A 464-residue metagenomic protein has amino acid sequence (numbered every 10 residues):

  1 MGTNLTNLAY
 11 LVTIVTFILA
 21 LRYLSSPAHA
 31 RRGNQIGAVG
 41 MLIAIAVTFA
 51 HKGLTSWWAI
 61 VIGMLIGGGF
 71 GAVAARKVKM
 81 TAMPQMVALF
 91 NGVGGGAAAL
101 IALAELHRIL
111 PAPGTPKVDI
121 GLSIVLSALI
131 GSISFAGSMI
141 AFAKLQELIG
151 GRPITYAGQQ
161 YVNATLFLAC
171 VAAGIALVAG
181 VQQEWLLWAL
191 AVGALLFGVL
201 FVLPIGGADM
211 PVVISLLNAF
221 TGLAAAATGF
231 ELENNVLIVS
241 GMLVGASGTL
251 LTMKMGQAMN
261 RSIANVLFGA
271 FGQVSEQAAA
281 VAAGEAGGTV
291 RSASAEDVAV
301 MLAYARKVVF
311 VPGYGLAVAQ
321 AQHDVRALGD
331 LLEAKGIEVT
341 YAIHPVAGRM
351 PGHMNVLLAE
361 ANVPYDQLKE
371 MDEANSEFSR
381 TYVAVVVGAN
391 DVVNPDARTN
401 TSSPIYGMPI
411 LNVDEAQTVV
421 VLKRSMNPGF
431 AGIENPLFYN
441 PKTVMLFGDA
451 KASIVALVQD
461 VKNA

Functional and structural regions predicted by a protein language model:
M1-I14, H51-G69, I120-F135, V181-G193: Structural signature of hydrophobic alpha-helical transmembrane segments
T16-R31, G68-V87, S138-P153, F197-M210 (+1 more regions): C-terminal ends of transmembrane helices
R31-G40, I60-G63, A82-G94, P153-T165 (+1 more regions): Cytoplasmic-side transmembrane-helix entry/capping segments in multi-pass membrane proteins
T48-V61, V73-P84, A99-T115, K144: Transmembrane alpha-helix boundary signature
A104-T115, A179-W185, V212, A219-S240: Transmembrane helix-loop junctions at the membrane interface of multipass transporters and ion channels
G206, T221-T252, G256-A264: Mobile "lid/hinge" segments at catalytic clefts and subdomain interfaces of large enzymes
L243-A305: Membrane-interfacial segments at transmembrane helix termini in multi-pass membrane proteins
A286-A464: Structured cytosolic domains appended to multi-pass membrane proteins
